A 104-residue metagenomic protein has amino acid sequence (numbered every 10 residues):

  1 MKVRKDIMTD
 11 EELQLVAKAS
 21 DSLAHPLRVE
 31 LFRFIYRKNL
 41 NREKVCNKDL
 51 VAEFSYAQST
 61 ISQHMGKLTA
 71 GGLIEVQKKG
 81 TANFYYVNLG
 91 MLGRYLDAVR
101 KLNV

Functional and structural regions predicted by a protein language model:
M1-P26, G71-L73, Y95, V99: N-terminal leader segment of winged-helix/HTH proteins
L15-A57, N83-G90: N-terminal helix-turn-helix DNA-binding core of bacterial DNA-binding proteins
Y36-L40, T69, R100-N103: Residue-level detector of secondary-structure transition/capping positions
M65-G66: Short, hydrophobic-biased segments on the C-terminal half of alpha helices that form "recognition helices"
T69-K79, Y86: Beta-hairpin "wing" of winged helix-turn-helix
G90-V104: Short, Lys/Arg-rich amphipathic alpha-helical interaction segments that bind nucleic acids or acidic protein surfaces
